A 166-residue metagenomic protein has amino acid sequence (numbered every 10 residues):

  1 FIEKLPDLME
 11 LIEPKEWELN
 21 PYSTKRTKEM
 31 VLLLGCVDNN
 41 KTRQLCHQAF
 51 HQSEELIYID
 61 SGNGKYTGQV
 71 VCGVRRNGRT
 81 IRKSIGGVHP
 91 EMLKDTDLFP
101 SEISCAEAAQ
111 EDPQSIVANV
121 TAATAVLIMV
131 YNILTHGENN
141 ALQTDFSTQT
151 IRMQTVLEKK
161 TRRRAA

Functional and structural regions predicted by a protein language model:
F1-E10: Glycine-rich phosphate-binding loop and adjoining beta1-alpha1-beta2 segment of Rossmann-like nucleotide-binding folds
E3, Y22-T27: ATP-dependent adenylate-handling ligase core
L11-E13, I57: Conserved beta-strand segments of alpha/beta enzyme cores
E13-T24: Conserved SAM/SAH-binding loop
K28-L32, C36-A166: Glycine-rich phosphate/adenylate-binding loop
